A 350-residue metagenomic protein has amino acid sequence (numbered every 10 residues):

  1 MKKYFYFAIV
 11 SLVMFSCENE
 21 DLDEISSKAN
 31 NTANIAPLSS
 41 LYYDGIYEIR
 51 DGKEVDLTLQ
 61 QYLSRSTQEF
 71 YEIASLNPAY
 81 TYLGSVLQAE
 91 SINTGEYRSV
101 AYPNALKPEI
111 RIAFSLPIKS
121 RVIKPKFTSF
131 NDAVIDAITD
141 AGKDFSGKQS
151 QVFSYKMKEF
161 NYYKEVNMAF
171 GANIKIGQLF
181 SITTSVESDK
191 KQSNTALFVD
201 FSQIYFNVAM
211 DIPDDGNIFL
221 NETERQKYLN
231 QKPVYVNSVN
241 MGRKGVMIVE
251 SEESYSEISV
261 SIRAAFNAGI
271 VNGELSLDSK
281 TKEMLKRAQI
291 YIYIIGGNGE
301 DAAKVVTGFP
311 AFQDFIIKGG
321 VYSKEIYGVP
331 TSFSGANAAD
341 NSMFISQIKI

Functional and structural regions predicted by a protein language model:
M1-Y4, L12-S39: Bacterial Sec-dependent N-terminal signal peptides
I25-I350: Membrane-permeabilization and membrane-interfacing ectodomains
